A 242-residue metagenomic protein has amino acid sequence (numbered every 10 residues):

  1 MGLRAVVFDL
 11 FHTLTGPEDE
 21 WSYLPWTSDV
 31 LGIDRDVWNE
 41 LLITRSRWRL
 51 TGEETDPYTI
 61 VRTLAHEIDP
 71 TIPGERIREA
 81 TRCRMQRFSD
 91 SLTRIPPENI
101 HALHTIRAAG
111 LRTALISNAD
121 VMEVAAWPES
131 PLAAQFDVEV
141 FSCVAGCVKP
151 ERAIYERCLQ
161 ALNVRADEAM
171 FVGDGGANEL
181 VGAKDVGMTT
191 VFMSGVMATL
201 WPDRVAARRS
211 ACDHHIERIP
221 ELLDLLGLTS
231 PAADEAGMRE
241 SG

Functional and structural regions predicted by a protein language model:
M1-F8, I100, H104-R107, L111-G242: Asp-based, Mg2+/Mn2+-dependent phosphohydrolase catalytic module
M1-H104, A108-A109, A125: N-terminal helical cap/lid subdomain that shapes the substrate entry/recognition surface in HAD-like hydrolases
